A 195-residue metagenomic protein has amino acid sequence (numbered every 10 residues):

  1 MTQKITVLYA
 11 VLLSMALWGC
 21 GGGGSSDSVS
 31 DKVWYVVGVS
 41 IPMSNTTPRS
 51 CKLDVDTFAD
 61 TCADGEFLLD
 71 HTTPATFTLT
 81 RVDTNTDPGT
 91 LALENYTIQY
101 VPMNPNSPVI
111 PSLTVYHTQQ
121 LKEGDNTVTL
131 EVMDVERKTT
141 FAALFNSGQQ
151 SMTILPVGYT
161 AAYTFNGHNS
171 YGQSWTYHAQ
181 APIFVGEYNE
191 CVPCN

Functional and structural regions predicted by a protein language model:
M1-L8: Bacterial N-terminal signal peptides that target proteins for export
A16-G19: C-terminal motif of bacterial Sec signal peptides marking the signal peptidase cleavage site
G21-N195: Non-catalytic macromolecular-recognition regions in eukaryotic signaling proteins
